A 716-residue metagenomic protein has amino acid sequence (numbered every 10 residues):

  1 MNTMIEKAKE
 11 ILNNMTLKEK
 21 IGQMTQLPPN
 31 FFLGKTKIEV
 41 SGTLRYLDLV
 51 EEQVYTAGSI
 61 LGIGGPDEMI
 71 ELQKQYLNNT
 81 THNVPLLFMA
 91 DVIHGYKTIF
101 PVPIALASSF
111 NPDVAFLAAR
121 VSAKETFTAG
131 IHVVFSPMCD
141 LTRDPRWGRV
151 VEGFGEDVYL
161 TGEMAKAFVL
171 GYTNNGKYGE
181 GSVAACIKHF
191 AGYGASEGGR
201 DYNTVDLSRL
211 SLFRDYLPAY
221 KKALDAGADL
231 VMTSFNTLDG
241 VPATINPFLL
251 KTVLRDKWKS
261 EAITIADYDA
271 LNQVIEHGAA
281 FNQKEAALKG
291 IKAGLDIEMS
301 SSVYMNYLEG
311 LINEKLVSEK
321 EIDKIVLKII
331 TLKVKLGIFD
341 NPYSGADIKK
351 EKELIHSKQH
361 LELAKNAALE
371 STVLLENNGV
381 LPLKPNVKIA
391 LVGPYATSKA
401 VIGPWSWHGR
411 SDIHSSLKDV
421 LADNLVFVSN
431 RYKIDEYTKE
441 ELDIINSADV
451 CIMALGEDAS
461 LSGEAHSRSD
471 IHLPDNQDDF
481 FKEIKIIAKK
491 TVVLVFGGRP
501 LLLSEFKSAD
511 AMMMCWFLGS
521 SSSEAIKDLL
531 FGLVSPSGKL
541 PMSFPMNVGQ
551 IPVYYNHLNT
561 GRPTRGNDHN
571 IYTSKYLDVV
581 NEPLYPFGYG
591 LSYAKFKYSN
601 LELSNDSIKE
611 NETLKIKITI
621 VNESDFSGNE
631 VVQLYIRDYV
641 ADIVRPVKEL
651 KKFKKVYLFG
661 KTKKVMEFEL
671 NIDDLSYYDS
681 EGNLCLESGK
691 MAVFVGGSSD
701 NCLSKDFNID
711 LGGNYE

Functional and structural regions predicted by a protein language model:
M1-S676, C685-S699, K705-D706, E716: Glycoside hydrolase catalytic-domain context in secreted enzymes
D679-E681: Flexible, membrane-facing loop/turn or short amphipathic-helix motifs that contact lipid bilayers or gate lipid-binding
I709-L711: Interdomain boundary/hinge segments at the C-termini of tandem beta-sandwich modules
